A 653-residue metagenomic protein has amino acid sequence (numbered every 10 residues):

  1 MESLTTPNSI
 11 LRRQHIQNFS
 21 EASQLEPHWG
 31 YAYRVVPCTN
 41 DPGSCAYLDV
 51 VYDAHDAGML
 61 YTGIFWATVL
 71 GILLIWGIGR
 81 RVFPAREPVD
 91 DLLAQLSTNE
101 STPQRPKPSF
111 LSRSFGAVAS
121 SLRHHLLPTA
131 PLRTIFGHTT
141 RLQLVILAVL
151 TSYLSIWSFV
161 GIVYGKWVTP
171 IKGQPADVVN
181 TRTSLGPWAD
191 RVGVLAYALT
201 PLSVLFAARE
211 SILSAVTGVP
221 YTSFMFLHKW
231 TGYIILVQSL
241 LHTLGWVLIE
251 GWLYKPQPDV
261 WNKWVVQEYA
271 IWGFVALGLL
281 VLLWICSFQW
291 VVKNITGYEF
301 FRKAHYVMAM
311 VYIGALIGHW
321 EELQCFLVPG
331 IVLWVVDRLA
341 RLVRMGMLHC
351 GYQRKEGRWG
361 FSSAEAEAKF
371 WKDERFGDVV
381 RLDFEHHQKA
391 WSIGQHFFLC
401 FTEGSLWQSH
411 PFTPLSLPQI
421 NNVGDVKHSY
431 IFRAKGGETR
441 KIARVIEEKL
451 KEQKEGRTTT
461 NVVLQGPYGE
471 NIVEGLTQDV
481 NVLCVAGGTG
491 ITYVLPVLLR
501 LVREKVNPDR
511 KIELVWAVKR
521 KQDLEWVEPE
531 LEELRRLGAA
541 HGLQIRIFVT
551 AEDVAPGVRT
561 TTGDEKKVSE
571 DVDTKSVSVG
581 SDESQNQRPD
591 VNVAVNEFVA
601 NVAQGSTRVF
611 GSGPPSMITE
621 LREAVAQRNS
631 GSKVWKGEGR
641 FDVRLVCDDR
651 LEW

Functional and structural regions predicted by a protein language model:
E2-T39, V82-T134: Extended, low-complexity, polar regulatory segments
I10-V51, M310, K435-T439, R444-K449 (+4 more regions): Reductase modules of NAD(P)H-dependent flavoproteins
E21-C38, L74-P84, L150-T169, L244: Alpha-helical transmembrane segments of multi-pass membrane proteins
A54-Y61, F65, V118-V343: Membrane-embedded alpha-helical bundles of multi-pass integral membrane proteins
L70-L92, L205-L213, F288-K293, C325-V328 (+2 more regions): Transmembrane-helix exit/juxtamembrane "anchor" motif
V89-L127, Q353-V380, V554-S581: Non-transmembrane, juxtamembrane loop and terminal tail segments of multi-pass eukaryotic membrane proteins
G357-T459, V518-K519, T550: Ferredoxin-reductase
P414, I491-V506, P529: Histidine-anchored nucleotide/phosphate-binding helix
